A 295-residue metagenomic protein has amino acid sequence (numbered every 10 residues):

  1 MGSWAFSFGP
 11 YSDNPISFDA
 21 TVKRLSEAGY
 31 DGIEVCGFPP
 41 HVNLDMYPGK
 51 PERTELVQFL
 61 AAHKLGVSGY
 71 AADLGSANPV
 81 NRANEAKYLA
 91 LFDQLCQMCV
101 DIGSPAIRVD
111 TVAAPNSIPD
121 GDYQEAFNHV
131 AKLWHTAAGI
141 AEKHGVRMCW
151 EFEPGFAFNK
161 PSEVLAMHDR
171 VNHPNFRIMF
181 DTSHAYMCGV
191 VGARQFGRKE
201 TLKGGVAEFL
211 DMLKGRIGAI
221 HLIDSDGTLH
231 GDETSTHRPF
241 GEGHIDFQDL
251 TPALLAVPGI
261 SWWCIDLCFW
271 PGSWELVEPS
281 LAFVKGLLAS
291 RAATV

Functional and structural regions predicted by a protein language model:
M1-S104, H135, H173, R177-F180 (+2 more regions): N-terminal pre-domain/capping segments
G2-G9, C36-F38, A72-G75, V112-A114 (+5 more regions): Active-site beta-loop-alpha junctions enriched in small/polar residues
E34, G69, R108, C149 (+3 more regions): Conserved beta-strand positions in the central sheet of alpha/beta enzyme cores
E55-A61, N84-M98, D122-A131, K160-R170 (+2 more regions): Short, electropositive alpha-helical surface patch
D101-D120, H144-F152, C264: Active-site groove signature of glycoside hydrolases
E125, A131-P239, H244: Acidic/histidine-rich catalytic cores of soluble enzymes
W262-L276: A short, acidic, flexible beta-alpha connecting loop/helix-capping segment that sits on the rim of active
